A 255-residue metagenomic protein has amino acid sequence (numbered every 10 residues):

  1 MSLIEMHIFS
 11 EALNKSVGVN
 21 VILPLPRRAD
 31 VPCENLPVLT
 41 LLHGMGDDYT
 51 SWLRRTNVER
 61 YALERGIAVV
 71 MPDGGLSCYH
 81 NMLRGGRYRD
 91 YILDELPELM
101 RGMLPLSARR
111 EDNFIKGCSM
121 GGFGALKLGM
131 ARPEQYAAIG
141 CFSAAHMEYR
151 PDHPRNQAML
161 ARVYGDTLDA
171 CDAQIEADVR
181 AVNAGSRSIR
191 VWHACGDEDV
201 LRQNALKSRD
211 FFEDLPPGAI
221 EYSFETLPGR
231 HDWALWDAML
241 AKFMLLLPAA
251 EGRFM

Functional and structural regions predicted by a protein language model:
M1-M255: Non-catalytic cap/lid and distal C-terminal segments of serine-dependent acyl enzymes
